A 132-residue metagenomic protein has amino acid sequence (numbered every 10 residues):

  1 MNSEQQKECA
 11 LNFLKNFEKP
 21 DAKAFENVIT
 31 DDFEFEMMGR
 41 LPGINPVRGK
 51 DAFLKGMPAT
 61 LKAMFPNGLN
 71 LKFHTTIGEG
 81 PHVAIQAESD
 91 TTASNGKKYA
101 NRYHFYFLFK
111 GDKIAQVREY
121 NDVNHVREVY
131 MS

Functional and structural regions predicted by a protein language model:
M1-N27, D31, E128-S132: Short, low-complexity N-terminal intrinsically disordered segments enriched in polar/charged residues
N2-Q5, P58-S132: A beta-strand edge to alpha-helix "cap/lid" segment located at domain peripheries
A10-F13, A24-F25, I29, F33 (+5 more regions): Hydrophobic pocket/interface hotspot
D21, E34, D122-N124: Poly-acidic low-complexity segments
T30-G78: A solvent-exposed, acidic/Ser-Thr-rich amphipathic alpha-helical stretch
